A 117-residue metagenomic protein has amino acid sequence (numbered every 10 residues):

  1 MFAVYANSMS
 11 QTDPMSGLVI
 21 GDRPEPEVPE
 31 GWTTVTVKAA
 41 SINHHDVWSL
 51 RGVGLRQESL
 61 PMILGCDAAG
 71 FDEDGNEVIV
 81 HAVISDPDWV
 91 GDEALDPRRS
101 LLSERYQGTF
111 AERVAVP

Functional and structural regions predicted by a protein language model:
M1-V4, T33: Short structural boundary motif marking the start of a folded domain
A3-N7, V78: A short beta-strand micro-motif
S10-I20, H44-D46: Short N-terminal binding/cap micro-motifs at the start of the first secondary-structure element
D22-P24, A115: Generic structural detector for well-ordered beta-strands
P24-S41, V53-G91, L102-T109: Glycine-rich beta-strand-centered segment in the early N-terminal region that forms part of a ligand/cofactor-binding
P97-R98: Extracellular C-terminal loop/segment signatures of secreted glycoproteins
T109-P117: Glycine- and charge-enriched low-complexity intrinsically disordered segments
